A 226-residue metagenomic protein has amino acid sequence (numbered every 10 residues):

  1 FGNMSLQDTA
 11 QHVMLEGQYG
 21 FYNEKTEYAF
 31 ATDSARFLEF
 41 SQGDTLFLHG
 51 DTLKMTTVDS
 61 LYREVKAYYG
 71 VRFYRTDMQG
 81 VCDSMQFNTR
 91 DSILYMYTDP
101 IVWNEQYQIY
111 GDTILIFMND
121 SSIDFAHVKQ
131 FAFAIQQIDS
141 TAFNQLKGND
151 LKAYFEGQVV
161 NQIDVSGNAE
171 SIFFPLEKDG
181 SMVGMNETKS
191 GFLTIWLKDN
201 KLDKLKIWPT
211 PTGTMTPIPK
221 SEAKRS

Functional and structural regions predicted by a protein language model:
F1-S226: Structural signature for solvent-exposed beta-strand/loop edge elements and short helix-capping sites, enriched
